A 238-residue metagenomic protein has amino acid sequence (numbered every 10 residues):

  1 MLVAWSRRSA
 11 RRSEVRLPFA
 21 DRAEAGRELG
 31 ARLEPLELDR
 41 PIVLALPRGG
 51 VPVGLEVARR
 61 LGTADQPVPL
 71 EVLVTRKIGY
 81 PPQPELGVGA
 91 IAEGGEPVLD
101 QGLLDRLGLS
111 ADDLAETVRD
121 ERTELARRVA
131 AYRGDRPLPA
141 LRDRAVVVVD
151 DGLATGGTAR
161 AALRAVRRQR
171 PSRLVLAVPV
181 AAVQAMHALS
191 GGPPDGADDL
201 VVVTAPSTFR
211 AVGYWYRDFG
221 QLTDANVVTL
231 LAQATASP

Functional and structural regions predicted by a protein language model:
M1-P238: PRPP-associated nucleotide enzymes
